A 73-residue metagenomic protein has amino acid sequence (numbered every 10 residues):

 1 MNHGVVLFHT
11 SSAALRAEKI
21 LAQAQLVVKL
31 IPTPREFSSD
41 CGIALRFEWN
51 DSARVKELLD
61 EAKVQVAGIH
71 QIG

Functional and structural regions predicted by a protein language model:
M1-N2, G73: Absolute protein N-terminus
N2-V5, H9-F47: Amphipathic, hydrophobic secondary-structure cores in small proteins
A44-G73: C-terminal structural segments of small proteins and small subunits
